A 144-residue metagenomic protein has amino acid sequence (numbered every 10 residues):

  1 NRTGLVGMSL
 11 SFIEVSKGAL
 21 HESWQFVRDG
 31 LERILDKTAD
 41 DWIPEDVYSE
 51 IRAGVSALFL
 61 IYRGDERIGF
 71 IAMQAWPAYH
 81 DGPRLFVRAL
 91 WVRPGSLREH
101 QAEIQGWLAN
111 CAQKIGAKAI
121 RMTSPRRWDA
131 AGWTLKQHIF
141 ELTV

Functional and structural regions predicted by a protein language model:
N1-W42: Short amphipathic alpha-helix that is part of the acyltransferase structural core
F12, L85-V87, F140-L142: Generic recognition of long tandem-repeat/solenoid scaffolds
V27, W42-D46, A75, W128: Extended interaction regions within the primary functional domain
K37-L58: Active-site rim helix/loop that mediates acceptor-substrate recognition in acyltransferases
A53-S96: Conserved donor-binding loop and adjoining core beta-sheet/short helix segment in diverse acyl/aminoacyl transferases
H80-K136: Acyl-donor binding region in acyl/amide transferases
T134-V144: C-terminal "cap" of GNAT-fold acetyltransferases
